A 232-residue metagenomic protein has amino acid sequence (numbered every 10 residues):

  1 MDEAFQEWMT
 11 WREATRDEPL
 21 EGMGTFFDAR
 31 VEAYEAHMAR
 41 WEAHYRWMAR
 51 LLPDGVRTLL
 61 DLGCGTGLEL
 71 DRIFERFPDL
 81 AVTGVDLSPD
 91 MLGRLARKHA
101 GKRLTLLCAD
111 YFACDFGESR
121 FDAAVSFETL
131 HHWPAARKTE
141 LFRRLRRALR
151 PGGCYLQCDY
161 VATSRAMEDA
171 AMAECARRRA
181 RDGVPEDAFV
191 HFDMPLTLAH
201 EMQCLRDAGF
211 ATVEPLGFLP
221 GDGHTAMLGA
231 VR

Functional and structural regions predicted by a protein language model:
M1-L20: N-terminal auxiliary segments of SAM/dcSAM-dependent transferases
T15-E42: Class I SAM-dependent methyltransferase Rossmann-like catalytic core, especially the SAM/SAH-binding loop
R40-G55: Conserved alpha-helix/loop element of class I SAM-dependent methyltransferases that forms part of the SAM/SAH-binding
L60, T66-A113: Class I SAM-dependent methyltransferase SAM/SAH-binding core
A124-V125: Hydrophobic beta-strand segment of the Class I
T139-P151: A short glycine-rich, Lys/Arg-flanked "PGG" loop and its adjoining helix->strand segment in the class I
C158-A208, P215-G217: C-terminal alpha-helical "lid/dimerization" subdomain adjacent to the S-adenosyl-L-methionine
A208-R232: Core SAM-dependent methyltransferase catalytic element
